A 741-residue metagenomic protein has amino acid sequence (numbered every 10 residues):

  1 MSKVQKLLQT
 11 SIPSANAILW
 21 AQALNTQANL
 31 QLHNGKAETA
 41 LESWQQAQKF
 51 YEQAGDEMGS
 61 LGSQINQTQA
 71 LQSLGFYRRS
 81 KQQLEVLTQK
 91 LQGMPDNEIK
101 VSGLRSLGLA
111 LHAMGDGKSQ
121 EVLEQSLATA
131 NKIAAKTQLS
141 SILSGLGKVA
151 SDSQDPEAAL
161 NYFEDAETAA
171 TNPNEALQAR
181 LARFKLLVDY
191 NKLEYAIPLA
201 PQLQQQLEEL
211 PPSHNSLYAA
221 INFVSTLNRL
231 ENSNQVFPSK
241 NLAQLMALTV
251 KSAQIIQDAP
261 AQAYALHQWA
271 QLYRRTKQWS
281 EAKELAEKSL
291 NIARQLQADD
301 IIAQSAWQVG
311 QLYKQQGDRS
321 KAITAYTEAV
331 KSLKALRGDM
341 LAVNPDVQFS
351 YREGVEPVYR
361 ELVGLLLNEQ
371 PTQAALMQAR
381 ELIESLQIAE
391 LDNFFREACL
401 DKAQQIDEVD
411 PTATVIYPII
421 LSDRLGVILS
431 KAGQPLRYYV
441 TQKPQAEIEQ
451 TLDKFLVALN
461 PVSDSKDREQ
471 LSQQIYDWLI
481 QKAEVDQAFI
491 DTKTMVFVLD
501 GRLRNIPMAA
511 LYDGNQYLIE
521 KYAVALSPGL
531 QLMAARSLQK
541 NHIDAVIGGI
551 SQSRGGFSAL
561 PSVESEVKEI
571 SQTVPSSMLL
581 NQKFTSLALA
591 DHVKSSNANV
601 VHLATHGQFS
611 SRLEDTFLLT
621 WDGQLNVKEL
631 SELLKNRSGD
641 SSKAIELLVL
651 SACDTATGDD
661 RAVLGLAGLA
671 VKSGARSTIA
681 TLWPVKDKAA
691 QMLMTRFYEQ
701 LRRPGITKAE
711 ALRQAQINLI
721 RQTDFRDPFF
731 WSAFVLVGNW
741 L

Functional and structural regions predicted by a protein language model:
M1, L30-H33, N232-V236: Alpha-helical segment of the N-proximal tetratricopeptide repeat
M1-S2, I18-Q22: N-terminal leader/linker segments that initiate helical-solenoid repeat arrays
Q22-H33, G62-Q72, S106: Non-membrane alpha-helical segments in proteins
H33-E38, S73-R78: Inter-helical turn/loop elements of alpha-helical hairpins
Q64, S305, P345-D346, K594-S595 (+1 more regions): Short low-complexity, flexible loop/linker segments enriched in glycine and/or proline with clustered acidic
Y77, E85, Q89, G117-K118 (+9 more regions): Alpha-helical solenoid repeat scaffolds used for protein-protein interaction
A398-C399, Q404-L452, L456, L471-L741: Catalytic cores of enzymes
